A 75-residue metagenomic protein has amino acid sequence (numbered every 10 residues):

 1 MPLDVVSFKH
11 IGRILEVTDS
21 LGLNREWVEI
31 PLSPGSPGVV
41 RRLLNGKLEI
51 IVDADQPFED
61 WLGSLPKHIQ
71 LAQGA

Functional and structural regions predicted by a protein language model:
M1-W27: A metal-dependent hydrolase signature that marks the N-terminal structural subdomain at the beginning of catalytic folds
V5-F8, R25-S36, I69-L71: Metal-dependent nucleotide-binding catalytic modules
V5-V6, R41-R42, K47-E49, A54: Short leucine-rich amphipathic alpha-helices used at interfaces
I30-G46, E59: Catalytic zinc-binding patch centered on the HExxH motif and its immediate surroundings that defines zinc-dependent
E49-I51, L71-A75: Short, surface-exposed linear patches
I50-S64: Short pre-active-site segment immediately N-terminal to the catalytic Zn-binding motif
G63-Q73: Active-site recognition of the HExxH zinc-binding catalytic motif
